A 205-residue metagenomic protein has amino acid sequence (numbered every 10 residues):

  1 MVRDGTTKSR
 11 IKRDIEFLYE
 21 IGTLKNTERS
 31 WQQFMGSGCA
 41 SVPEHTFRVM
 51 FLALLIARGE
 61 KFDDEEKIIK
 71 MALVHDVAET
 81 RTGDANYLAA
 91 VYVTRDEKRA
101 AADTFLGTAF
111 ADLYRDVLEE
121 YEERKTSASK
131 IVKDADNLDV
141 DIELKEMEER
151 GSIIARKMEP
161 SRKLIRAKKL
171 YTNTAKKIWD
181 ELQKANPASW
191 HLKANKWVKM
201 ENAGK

Functional and structural regions predicted by a protein language model:
M1-K205: Alpha-helical, largely C-terminal catalytic domains that coordinate divalent metal ions via clustered Asp/Glu/His
